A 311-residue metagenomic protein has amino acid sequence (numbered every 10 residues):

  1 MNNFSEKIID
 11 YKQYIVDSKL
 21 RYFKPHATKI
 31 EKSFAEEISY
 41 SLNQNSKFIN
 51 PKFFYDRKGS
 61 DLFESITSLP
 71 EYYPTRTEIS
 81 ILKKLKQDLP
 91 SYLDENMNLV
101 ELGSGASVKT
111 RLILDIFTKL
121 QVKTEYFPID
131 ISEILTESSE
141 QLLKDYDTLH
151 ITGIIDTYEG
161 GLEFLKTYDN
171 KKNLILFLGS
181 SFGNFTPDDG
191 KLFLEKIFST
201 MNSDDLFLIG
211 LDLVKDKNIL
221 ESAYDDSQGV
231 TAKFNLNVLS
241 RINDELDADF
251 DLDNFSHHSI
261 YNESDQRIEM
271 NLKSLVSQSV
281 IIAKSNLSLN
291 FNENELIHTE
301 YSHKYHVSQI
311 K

Functional and structural regions predicted by a protein language model:
N2-K52, S60: N-terminal auxiliary segments of SAM/dcSAM-dependent transferases
S46-P90: Class I SAM-dependent methyltransferase Rossmann-like catalytic core, especially the SAM/SAH-binding loop
N96-G105: Conserved class I S-adenosyl-L-methionine
A106-Q121: Conserved SAM-binding loop of SAM-dependent methyltransferases across substrates and taxa, primarily the Class I
K171-K191: A short SAM/SAH-binding and catalytic strip from SAM-dependent methyltransferases
K191-S203: A short glycine-rich, Lys/Arg-flanked "PGG" loop and its adjoining helix->strand segment in the class I
T200-V214: Conserved beta-strand signature within the Rossmann-like core of class I S-adenosyl-L-methionine
E221-K311: Substrate-binding/catalytic lobe of Class I Rossmann-like enzymes that use SAM or dcSAM, i.e., the mid-to-C-terminal
